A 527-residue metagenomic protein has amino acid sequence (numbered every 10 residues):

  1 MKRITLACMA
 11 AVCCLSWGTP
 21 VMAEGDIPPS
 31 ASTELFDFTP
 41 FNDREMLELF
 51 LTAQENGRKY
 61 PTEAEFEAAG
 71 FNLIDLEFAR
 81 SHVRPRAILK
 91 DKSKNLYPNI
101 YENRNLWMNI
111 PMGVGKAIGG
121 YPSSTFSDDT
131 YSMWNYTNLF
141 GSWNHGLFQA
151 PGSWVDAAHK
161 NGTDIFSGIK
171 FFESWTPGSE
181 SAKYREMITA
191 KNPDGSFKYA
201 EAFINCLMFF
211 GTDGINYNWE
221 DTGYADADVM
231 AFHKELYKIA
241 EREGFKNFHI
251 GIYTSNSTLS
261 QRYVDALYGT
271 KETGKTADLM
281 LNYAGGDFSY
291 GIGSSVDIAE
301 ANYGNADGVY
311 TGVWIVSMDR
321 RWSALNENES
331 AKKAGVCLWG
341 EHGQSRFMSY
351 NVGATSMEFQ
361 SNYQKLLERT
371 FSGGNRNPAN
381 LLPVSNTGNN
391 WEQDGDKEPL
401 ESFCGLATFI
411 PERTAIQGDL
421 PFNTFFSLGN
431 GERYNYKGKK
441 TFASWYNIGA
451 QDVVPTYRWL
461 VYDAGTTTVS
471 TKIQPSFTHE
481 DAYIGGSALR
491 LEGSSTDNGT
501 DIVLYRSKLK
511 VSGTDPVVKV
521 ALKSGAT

Functional and structural regions predicted by a protein language model:
M1-I4: Positively charged n-region of N-terminal signal peptides that target proteins for export
C14-M22: C-terminal segment of classical bacterial N-terminal signal peptides
V21-N135, R242, F248: N-terminal module-boundary/linker segments of secreted carbohydrate-active enzymes
I27-H82, V309-G465: Substrate-binding cleft of secreted/luminal carbohydrate-active enzymes
N99-S294: Chitinase-like catalytic core of GlcNAc-active glycosidases
N218-N386: Substrate-binding surface in catalytic domains of secreted glycosidases
S444, L489, T500-T527: Extra-cytoplasmic beta-strand recognition segments
V469-V503: Short carbohydrate-recognition loop motifs
